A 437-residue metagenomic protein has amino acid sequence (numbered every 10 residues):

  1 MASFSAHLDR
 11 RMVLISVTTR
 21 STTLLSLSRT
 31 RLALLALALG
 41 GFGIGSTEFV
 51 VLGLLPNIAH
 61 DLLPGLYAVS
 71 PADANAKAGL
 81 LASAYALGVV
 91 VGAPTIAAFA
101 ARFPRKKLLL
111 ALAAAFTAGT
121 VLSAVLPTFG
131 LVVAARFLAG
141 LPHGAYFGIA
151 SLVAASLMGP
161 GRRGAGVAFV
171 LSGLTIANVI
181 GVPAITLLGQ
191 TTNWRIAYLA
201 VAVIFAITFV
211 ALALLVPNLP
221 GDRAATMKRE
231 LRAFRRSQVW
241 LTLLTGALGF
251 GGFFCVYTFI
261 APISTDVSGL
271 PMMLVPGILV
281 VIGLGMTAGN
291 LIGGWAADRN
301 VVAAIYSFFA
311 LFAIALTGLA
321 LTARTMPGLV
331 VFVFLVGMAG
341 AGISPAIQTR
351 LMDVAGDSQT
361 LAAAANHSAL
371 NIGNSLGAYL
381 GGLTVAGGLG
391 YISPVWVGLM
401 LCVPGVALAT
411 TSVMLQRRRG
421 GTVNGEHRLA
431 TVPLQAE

Functional and structural regions predicted by a protein language model:
P56-V90, M273: Extracellular/periplasmic helix-loop-helix junction of adjacent transmembrane segments in MFS-like secondary
V90-P127: Conserved MFS/SLC helix-loop-helix module at the cytosolic interface between two early adjacent transmembrane helices
L109, V132, I305-Y306: Primarily marks hydrophobic transmembrane alpha-helices of the MFS/SLC 12-helix fold
G119, G130-A139, P327-L335: Paired small-residue
L131, P160-A165, F169-V216, I263: Helix-loop-helix hairpin linking two adjacent transmembrane segments in secondary transporters
A135-G173: Cytoplasmic helix-loop-helix junction between adjacent transmembrane helices in 12-TM secondary transporters
Q190-A202, L383-V403: A membrane-interface helix-boundary motif in multi-pass transporters
A303-I347: C-terminal transmembrane helical hairpin of 12-TM major facilitator-type secondary transporters
